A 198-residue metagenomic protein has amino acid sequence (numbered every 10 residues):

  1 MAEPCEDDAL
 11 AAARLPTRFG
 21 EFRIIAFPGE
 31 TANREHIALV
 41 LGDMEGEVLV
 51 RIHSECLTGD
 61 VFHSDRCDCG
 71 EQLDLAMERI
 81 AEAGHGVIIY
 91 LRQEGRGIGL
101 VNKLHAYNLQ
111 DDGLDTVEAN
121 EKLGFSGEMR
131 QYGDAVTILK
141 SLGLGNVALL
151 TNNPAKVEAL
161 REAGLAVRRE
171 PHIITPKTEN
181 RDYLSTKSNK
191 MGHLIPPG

Functional and structural regions predicted by a protein language model:
M1-G198: Catalytic domains of riboflavin
